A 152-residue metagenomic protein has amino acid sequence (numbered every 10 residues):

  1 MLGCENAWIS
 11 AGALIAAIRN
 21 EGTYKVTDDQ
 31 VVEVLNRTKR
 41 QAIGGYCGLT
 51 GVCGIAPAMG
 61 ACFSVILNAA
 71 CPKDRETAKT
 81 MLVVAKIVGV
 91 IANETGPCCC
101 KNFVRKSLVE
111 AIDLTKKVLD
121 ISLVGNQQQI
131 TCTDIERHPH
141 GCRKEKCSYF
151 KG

Functional and structural regions predicted by a protein language model:
M1, S122-G152: Cysteine-cluster motifs in flexible loop/terminal segments that predominantly coordinate metals
M1-G12, P97: Polybasic, low-complexity association/targeting segments
L2, G44-G51, C71-R75, T95-C98: Short acidic, glycine/proline-enriched loop segments that cap or flank alpha-helices
N6, G45-V65: Conserved phosphate/anionic-ligand binding catalytic regions in large, soluble enzymes, centered on
G12-E21, A61-N68, V109-D113: Short glycine/serine- and small hydrophobic-enriched flexible loop segments
G22-V31, I66-T80: Phosphate-handling active-site elements
D29-C47: Short, hydrophobic/aliphatic alpha-helical segments
K73-K116: A structural-propensity feature for long, helix-poor, extended segments
